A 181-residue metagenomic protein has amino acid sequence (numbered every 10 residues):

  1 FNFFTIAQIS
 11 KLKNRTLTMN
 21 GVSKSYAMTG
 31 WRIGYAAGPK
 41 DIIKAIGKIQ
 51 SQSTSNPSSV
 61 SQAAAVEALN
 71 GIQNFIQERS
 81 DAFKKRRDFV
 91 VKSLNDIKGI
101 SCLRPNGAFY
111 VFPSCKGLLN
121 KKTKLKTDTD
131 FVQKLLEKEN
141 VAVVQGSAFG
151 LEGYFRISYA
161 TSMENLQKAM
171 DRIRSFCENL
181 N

Functional and structural regions predicted by a protein language model:
F1-N181: PLP-dependent class I/II
